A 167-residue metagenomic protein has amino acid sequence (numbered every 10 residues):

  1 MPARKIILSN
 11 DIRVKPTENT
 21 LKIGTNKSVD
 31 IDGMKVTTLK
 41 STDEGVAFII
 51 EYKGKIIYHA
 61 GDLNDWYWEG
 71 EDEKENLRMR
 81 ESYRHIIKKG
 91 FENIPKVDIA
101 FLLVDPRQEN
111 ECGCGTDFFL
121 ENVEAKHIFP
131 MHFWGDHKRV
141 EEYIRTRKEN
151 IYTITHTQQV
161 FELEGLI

Functional and structural regions predicted by a protein language model:
M1, E69, N110-G113: Active-site-adjacent loop/helix micro-motif of nuclease/hydrolase catalytic cores
M1, K5-D11, Y58-G61, L77-E81 (+3 more regions): Active-site neighborhood of phospho(di)ester-bond hydrolases with catalytic His/Asp-centered motifs
M1-R4, N93-I94, F119-E124: Short, conserved loop/helix-junction motifs that constitute active-site signature segments in enzyme catalytic cores
M1-V29: Active-site HxH/HxHxD metal-binding segment of metal-dependent hydrolases
T17-S28, T42-E44, C112-I167: Binuclear metal-ion centers of metallo-dependent hydrolases, dominated by the metallo-beta-lactamase
N19-K96, Q159-I167: Core dinuclear metal-dependent hydrolase active-site scaffold
D65-Y67, P106-E109: Short acidic, S/G/P-rich loop/turn micro-motifs used as interaction or catalytic elements
R84-G90, Q108-F118: A short, acidic, amphipathic alpha-helical segment used as a generic capping/interface helix at domain edges
